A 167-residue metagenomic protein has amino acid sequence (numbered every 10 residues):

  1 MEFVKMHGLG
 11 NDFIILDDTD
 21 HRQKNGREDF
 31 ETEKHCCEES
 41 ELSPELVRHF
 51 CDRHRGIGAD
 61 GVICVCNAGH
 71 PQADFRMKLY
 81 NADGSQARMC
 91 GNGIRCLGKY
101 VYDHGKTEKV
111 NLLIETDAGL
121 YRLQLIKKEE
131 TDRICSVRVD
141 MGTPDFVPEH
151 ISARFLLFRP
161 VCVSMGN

Functional and structural regions predicted by a protein language model:
M1-R133: A glycine-rich beta-to-alpha transition motif near the start of alpha/beta enzyme domains, typified by
K106, L113-N167: ATP-dependent small-molecule kinase catalytic core of the GHMP/sugar-kinase superfamily and closely related
